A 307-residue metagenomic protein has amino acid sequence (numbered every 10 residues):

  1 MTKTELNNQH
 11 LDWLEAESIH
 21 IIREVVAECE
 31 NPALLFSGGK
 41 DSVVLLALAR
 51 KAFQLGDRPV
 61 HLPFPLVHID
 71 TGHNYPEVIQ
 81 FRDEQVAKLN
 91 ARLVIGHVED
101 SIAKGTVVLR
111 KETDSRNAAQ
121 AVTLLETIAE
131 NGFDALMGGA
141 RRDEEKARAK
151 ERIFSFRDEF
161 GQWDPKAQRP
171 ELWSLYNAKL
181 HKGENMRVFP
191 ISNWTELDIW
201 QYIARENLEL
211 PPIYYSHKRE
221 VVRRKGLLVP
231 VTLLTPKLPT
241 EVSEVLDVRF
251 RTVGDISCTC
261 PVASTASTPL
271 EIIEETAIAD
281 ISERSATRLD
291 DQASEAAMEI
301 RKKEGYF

Functional and structural regions predicted by a protein language model:
M1-F307: Nucleotide-activated chemistry modules centered on ATP-dependent adenylation/adenylyltransferase
